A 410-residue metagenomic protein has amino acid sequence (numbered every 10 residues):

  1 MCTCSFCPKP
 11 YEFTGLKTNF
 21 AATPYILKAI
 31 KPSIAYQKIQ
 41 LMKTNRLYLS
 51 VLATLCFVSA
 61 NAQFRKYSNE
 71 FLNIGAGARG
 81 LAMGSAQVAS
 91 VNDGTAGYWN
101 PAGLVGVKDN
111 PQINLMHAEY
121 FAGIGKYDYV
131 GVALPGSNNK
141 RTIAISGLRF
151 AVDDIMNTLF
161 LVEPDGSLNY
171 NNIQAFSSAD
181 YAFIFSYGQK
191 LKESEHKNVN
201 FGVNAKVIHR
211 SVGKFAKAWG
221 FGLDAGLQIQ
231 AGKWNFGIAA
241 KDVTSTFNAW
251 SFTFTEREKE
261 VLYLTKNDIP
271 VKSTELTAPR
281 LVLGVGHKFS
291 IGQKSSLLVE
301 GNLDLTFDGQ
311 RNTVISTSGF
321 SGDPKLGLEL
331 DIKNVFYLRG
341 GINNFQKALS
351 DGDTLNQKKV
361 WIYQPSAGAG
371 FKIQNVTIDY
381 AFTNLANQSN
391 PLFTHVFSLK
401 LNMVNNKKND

Functional and structural regions predicted by a protein language model:
M1-Y67, L328: Bacterial Sec-dependent N-terminal signal peptides
Q63-D410: Subset of outer-membrane beta-barrel
